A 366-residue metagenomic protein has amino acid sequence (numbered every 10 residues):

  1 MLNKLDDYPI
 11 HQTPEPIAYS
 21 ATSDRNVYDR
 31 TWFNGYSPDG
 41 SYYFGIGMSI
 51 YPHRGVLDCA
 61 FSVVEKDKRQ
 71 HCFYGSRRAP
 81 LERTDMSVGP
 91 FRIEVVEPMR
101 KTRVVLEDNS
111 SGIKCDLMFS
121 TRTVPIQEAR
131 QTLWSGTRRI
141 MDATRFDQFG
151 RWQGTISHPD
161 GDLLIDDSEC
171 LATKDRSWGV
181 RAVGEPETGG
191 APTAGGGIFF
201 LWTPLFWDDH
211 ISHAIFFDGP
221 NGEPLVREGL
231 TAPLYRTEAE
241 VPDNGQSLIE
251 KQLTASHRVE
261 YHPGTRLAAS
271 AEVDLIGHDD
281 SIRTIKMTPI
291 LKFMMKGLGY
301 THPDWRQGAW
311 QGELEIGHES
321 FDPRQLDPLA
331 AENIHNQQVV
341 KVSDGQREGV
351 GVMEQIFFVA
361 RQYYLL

Functional and structural regions predicted by a protein language model:
M1-L366: Structured soluble/peripheral alpha/beta segments that form catalytic or ligand/cofactor-binding pockets
